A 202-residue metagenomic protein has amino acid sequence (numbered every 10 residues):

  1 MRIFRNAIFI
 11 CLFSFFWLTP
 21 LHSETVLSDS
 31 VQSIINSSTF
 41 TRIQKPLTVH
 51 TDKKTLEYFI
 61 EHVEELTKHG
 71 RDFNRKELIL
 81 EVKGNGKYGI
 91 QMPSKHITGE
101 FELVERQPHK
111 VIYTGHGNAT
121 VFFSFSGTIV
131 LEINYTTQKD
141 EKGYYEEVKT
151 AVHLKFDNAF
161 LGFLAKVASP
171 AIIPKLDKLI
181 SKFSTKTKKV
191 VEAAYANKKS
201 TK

Functional and structural regions predicted by a protein language model:
M1-A7: Positively charged n-region of N-terminal signal peptides that target proteins for export
A7-W17: Bacterial N-terminal signal peptides
S23-G84: Hydrophobic ligand-binding cavity/cleft-lining segments
K54-Y58, S181, T185, K189: Solvent-exposed, polar/charged alpha-helical surfaces in well-ordered, non-transmembrane soluble domains, broadly
I60, R71-D72, M92-H96, E105-Q107 (+3 more regions): A mature extracytoplasmic/lumenal domain signature
I79-T128: Glycine-rich portal/gate segments that line the openings of hydrophobic small-molecule binding cavities
G117-S181: Beta-strand/loop substructures that line and gate deep hydrophobic ligand-binding cavities in soluble
S184-K202: Short, highly charged C-terminal tails/helix-capping segments
